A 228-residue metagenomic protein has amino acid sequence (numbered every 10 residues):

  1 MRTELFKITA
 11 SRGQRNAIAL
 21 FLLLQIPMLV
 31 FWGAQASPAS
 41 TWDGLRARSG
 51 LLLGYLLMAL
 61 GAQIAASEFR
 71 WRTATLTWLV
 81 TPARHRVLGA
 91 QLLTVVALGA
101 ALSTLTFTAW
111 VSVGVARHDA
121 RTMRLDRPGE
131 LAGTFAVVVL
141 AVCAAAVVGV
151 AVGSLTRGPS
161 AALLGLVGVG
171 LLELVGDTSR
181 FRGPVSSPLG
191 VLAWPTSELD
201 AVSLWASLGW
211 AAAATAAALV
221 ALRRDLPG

Functional and structural regions predicted by a protein language model:
R2-Q14, A62-L88, V147-A161, A214-G228: Cytoplasmic membrane-interface segments at the C-terminal ends of transmembrane helices
K7, T94, G170: Active-site micro-motifs of SAM-dependent methyltransferase domains
R12-Q14, F21-I64, L88-R157, L192-G209 (+1 more regions): Secretory targeting signals
L29, G99, L174-V175, T215: Hydrophobic transmembrane alpha-helices of multi-pass small-molecule transporters
F31-W32, R70, L79, G114-H118 (+1 more regions): A generic structural signal for secondary-structure junctions that act as hinges or helix/strand caps at the edges
T156-L189: Transmembrane helix segments
